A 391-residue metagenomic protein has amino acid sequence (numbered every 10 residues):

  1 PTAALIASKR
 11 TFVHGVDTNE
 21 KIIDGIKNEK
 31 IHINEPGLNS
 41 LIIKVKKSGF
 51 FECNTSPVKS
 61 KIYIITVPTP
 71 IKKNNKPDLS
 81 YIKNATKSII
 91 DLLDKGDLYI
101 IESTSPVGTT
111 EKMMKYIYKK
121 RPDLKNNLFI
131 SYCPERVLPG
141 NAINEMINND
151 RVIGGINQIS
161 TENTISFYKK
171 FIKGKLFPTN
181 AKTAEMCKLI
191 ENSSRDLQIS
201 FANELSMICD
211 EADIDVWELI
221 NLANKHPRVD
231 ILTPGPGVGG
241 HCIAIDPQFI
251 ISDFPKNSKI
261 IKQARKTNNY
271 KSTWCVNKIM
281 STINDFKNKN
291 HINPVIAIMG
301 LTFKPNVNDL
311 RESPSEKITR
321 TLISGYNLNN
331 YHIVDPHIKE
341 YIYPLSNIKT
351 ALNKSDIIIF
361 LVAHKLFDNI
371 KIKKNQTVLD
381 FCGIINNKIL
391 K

Functional and structural regions predicted by a protein language model:
P1-K391: Structural/interface elements that position substrates and couple domains in central-metabolism enzymes
